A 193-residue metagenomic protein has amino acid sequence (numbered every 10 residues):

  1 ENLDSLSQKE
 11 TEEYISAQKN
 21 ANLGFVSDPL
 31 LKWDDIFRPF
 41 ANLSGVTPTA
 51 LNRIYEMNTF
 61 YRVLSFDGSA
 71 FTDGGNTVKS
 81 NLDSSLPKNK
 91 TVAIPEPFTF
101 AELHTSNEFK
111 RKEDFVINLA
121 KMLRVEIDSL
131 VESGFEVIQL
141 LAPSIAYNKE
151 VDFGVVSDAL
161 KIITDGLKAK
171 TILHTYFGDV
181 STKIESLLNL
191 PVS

Functional and structural regions predicted by a protein language model:
E1-S193: Domain-level signal for soluble alpha/beta catalytic cores
